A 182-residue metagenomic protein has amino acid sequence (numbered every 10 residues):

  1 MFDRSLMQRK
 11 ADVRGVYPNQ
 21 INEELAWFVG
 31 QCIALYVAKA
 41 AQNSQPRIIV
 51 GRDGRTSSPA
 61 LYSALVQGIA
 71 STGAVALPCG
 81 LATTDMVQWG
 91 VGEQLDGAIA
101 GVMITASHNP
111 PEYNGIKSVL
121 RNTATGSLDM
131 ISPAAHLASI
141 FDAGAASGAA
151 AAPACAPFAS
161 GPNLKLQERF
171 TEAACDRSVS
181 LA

Functional and structural regions predicted by a protein language model:
M1-Q67, S71-T72, N163-A182: An N-terminal, well-structured beta->alpha segment
A11, R52-D53, I104-S107, I116 (+2 more regions): Fold-independent oxyanion-binding glycine-rich loops and adjacent beta-strand/coil segments at enzyme active sites
V16-N19, E23, R55, T84 (+3 more regions): Short, electropositive, low-hydrophobicity segments enriched in small/polar residues
A26-F28, Q67, Q94, V119-N122: Hydrophobic alpha-helical segments
L35, N43, R47-Y113: N-terminal small/polar loop signature for handling phosphorylated ligands or for N-terminal nucleophile
N114-A182: Gly/Ser/Thr-enriched, mixed-charge loops and adjacent short helices that form phosphate/oxyanion-binding elements
